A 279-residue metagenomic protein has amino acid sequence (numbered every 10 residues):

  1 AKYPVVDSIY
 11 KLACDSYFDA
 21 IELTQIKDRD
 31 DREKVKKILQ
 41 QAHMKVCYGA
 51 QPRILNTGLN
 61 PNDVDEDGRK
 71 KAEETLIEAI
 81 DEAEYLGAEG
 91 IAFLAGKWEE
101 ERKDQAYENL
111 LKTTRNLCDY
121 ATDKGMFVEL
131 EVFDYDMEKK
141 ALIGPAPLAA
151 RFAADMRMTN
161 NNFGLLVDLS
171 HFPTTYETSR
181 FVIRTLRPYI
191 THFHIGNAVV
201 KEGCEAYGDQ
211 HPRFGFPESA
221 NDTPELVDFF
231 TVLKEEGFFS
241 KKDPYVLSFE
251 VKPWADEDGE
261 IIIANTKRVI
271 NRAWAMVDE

Functional and structural regions predicted by a protein language model:
A1-E78, E84, T122, N160-N162 (+1 more regions): N-terminal pre-domain/capping segments
A1-K2, A20-K34, E99-E101, D136-I143 (+4 more regions): Acidic-and-aromatic substrate-binding clefts and catalytic sites of carbohydrate-active enzymes
K2-K11, Y17, G87-E89, A149-G164 (+1 more regions): Histidine-acidic metal/acid-base catalytic patches
I21, L39, A72, A83 (+6 more regions): Conserved, mostly hydrophobic/aromatic
L23-Q25, Y48-P52, F93-A95, L130-D134 (+4 more regions): A cross-domain feature marking catalytic cores of carbohydrate-active enzymes and several ubiquitous metabolic/repair
K27-V46, T75-Y85, L111-T122, T178-T191 (+1 more regions): Short amphipathic alpha-helices and their capping/turn segments at secondary-structure boundaries
L55-N60, G90-W98, D209-Q210, S248-E250: A short small-residue
N62-G164: Active-site acidic/histidine proton-transfer and metal-coordination neighborhood in alpha/beta enzyme cores
